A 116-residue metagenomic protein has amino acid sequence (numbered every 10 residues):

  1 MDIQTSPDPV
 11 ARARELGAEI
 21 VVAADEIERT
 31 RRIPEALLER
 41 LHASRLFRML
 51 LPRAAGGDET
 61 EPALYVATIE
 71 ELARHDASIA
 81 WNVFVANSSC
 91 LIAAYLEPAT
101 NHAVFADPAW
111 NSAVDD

Functional and structural regions predicted by a protein language model:
I3, P7, A11, G17-I20 (+1 more regions): N- or domain-start disorder-to-order transition segments that initiate the globular core
R31: Active-site-proximal polar cores
E35-A43, R48-D116: Glycine-rich flavin
